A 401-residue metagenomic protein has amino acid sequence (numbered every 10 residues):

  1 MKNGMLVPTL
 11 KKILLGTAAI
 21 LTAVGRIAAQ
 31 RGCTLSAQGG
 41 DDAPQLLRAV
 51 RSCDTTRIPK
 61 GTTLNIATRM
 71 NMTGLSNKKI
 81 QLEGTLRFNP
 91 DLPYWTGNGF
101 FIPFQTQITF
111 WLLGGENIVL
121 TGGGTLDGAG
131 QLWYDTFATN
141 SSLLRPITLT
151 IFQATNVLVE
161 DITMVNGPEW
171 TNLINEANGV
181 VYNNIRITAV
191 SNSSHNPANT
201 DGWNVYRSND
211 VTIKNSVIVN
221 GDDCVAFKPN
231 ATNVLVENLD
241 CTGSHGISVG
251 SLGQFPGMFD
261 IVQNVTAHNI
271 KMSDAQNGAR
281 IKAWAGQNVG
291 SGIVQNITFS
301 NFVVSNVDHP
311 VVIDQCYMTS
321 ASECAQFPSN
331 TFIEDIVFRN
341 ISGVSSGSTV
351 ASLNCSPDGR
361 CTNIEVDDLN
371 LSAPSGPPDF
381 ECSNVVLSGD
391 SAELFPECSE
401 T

Functional and structural regions predicted by a protein language model:
N3-T401: Extracellular/periplasmic carbohydrate-active domains that bind, remodel, or depolymerize complex polysaccharides
